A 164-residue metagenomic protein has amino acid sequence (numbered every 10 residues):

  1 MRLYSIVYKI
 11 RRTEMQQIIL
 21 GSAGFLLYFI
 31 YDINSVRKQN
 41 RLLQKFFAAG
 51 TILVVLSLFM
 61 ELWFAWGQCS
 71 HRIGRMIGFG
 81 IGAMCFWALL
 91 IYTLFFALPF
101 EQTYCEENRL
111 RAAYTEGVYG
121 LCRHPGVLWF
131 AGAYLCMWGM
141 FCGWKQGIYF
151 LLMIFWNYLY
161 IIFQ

Functional and structural regions predicted by a protein language model:
I6-T115, W129-Q164: Membrane-anchoring alpha-helices and their flanking helix-loop junctions
G117-G120, H124-V127: Glycine-rich acyl-CoA binding loop
